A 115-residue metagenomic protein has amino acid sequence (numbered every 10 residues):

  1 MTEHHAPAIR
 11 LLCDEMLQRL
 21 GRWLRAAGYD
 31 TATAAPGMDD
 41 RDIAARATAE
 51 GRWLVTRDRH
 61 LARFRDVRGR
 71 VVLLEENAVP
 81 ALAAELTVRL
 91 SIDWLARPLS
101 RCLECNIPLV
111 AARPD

Functional and structural regions predicted by a protein language model:
M1-R97: Long, charged N-terminal interaction/targeting segments
C102-C105: Short cysteine-rich clusters marking metal-coordination/redox-active sites
I107-A111: Short functional micro-motifs and their immediate structural scaffolds
R113-D115: Short cysteine/histidine-rich zinc-coordinating motifs and their immediately flanking basic loops
